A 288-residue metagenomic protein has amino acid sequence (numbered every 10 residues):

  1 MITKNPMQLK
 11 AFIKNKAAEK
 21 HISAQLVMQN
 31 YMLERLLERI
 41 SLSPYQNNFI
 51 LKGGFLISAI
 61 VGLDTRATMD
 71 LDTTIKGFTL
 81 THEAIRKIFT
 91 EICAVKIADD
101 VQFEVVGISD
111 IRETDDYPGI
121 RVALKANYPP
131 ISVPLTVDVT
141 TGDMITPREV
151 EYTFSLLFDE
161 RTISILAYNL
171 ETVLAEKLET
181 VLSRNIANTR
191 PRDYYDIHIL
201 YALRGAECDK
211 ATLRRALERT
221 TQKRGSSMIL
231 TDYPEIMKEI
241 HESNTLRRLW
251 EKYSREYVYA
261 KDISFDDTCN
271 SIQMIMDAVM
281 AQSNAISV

Functional and structural regions predicted by a protein language model:
M1-F49, A59-A67, L71-V288: Structured mid-to-C-terminal alpha-helical surface segments
L56: Catalytic metal-binding/acid-base residues of hydrolase active sites
